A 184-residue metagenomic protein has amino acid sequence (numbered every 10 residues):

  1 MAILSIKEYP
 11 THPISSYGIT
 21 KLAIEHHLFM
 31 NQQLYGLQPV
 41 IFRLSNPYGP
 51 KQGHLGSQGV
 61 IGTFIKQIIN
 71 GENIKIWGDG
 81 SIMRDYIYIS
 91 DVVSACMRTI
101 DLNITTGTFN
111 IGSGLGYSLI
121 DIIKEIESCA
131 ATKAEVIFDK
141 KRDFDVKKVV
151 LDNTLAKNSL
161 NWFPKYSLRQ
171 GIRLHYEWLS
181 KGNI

Functional and structural regions predicted by a protein language model:
M1-I41, Q52-G56: Catalytic helix-loop patch of NAD(P)-dependent Rossmann-fold dehydrogenases
I3, G36, F64, E127-C129 (+1 more regions): Short, flexible segments with low predicted structural confidence
K7-H12, P39-K51, T63-I87, N110-G112: A conserved pocket-lining segment of Rossmann-fold NAD(P)-dependent short-chain dehydrogenase/reductase
L22-F29, Q33, G62-I65, S94 (+1 more regions): Conserved active-site helix of classical SDR/Rossmann-fold NAD(P)-dependent CH-OH oxidoreductases
I68-I184: C-terminal substrate-binding subdomain of Rossmann-fold SDR/epimerase-dehydratase oxidoreductases
